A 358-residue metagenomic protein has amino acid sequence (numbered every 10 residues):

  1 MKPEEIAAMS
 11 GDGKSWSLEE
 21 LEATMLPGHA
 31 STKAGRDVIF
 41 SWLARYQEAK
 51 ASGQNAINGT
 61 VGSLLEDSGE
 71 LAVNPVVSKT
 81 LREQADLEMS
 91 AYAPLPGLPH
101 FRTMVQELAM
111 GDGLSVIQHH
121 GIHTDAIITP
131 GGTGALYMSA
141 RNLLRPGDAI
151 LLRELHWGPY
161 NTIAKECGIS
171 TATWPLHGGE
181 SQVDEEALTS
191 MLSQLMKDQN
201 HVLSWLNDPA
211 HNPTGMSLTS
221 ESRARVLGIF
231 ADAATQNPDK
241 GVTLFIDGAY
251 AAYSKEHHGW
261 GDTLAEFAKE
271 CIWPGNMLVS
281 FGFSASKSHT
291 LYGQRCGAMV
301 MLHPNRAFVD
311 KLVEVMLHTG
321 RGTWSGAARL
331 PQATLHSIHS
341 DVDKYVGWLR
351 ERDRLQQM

Functional and structural regions predicted by a protein language model:
P3-A7, G13-K14, M104, K269-Q356: Conserved core segment of the aminotransferase class I/II
P3-E5, G11-L18, A23, H29-P130: N-terminal small-domain helix-loop-helix segment of the aminotransferase-like
V38-R45, G134-S139, T189-S190, G282: Short alpha-helical segments and helix-capping/turn motifs at coil-helix boundaries
I57-G59, L151, A172, F245 (+2 more regions): Hydrophobic/aromatic beta-strand patches that form the interior of the parallel beta-sheet core in alpha/beta enzyme
V61, W174-G178, S284, R329: Active-site donor-binding loop signature of nucleotide-sugar glycosyltransferases
G62-E66, E70, W157-G158, P209-N212 (+3 more regions): Short, solvent-exposed loop/turn segments at secondary-structure junctions
G69-N74, E256-H258, G293-R295: Short aromatic-enriched loop/helix-cap "lid" or pocket-rim segments at secondary-structure transitions that line
A85-L244, A251-W273: Conserved core of the PLP fold type I
